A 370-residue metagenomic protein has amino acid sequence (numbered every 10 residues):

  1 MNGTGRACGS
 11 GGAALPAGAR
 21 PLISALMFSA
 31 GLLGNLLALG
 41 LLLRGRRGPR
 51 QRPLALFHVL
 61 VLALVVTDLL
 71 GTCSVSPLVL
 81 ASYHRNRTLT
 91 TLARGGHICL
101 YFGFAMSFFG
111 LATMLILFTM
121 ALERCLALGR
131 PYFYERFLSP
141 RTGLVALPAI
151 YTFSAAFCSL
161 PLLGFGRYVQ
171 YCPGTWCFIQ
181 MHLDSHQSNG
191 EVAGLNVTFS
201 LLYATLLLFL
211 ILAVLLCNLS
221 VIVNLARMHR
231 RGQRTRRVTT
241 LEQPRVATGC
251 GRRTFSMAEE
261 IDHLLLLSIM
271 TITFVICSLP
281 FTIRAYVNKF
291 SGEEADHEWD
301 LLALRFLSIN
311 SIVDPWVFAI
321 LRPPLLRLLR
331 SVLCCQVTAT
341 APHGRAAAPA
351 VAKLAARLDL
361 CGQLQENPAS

Functional and structural regions predicted by a protein language model:
M1-C8, R47-G48, R230-I261, P324-S370: Intrinsically disordered regulatory tails of 7TM GPCRs
M1-L37, S370: Extracellular N-terminal segment of 7TM GPCRs
N2-S10, N86-G103, A156-L208: Loop architecture of class A 7-transmembrane GPCRs
P16-S24, L56-T119, A127-R130, E135: Extracellular TM2-ECL1-early TM3 structural module of rhodopsin-like
A30-L41, I116-L128, P161-P173, L201-T240 (+2 more regions): Class A (rhodopsin-like) GPCR signature focused on the TM5-ICL3 interface and adjacent 7TM helical core
R50-T67, Q180-G190, V223-F281: Intracellular effector-coupling site of seven-transmembrane GPCRs, centered on the ICL3-to-TM6 transition
L70, F109-T119, L126, Y132-H182 (+2 more regions): Fourth transmembrane helix
I276-Y286, L302-V351: Seventh transmembrane helix
